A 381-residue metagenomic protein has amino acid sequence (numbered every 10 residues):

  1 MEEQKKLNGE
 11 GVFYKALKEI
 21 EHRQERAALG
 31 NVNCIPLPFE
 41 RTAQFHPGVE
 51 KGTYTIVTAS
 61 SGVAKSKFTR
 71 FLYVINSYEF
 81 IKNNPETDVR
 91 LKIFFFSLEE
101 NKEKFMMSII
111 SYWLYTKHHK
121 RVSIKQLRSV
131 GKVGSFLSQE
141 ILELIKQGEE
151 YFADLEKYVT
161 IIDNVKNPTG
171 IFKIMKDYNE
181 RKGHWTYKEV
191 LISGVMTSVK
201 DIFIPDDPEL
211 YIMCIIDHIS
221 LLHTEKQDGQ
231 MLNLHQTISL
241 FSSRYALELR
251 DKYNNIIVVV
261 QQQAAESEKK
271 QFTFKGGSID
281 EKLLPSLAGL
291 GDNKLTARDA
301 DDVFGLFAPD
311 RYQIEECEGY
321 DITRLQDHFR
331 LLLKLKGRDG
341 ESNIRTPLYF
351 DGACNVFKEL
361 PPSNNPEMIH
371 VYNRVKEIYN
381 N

Functional and structural regions predicted by a protein language model:
E3-H119, K146-E150, Y379-N380: The Walker A/P-loop phosphate-binding site
K5-Y14, R90, Y115-V122, K146 (+3 more regions): C-terminal regions of RecA-like/P-loop NTPase motor modules
P36, Q44, E79-P208: Cytosolic-facing regulatory segments adjacent to core modules
I56, M213-D217, V258, F304: Structural motif
F95, I215, N255-Q262: Structural recognition of the conserved hydrophobic beta-strand(s) that form the central parallel beta-sheet of P-loop
L221: Residues immediately C-terminal
K226-I238, F272-L283: Flexible beta-alpha connector loops of hexameric P-loop NTPases
G229-R244, I256-V260, R311, E315: A short alpha/beta connector and helix-capping loop motif
